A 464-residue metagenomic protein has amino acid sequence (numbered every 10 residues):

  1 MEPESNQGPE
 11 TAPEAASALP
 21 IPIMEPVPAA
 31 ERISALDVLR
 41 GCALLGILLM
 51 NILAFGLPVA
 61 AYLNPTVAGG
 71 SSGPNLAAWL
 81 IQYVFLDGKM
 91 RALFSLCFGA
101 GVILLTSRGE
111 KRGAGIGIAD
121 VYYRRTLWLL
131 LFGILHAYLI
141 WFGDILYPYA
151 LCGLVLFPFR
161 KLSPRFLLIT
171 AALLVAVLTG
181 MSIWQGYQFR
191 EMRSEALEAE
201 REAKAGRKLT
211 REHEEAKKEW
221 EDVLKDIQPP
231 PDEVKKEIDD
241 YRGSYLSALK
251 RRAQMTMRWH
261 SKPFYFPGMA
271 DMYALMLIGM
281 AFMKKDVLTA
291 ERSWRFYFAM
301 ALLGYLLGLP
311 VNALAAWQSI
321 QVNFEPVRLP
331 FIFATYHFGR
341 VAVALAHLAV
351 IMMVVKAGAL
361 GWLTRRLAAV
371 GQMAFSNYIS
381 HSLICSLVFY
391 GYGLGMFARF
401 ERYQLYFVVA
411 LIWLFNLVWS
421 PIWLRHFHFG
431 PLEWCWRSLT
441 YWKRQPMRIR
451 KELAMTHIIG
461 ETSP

Functional and structural regions predicted by a protein language model:
E2-P464: Alpha-helical transmembrane segments and their immediate juxtamembrane cytosolic regions
